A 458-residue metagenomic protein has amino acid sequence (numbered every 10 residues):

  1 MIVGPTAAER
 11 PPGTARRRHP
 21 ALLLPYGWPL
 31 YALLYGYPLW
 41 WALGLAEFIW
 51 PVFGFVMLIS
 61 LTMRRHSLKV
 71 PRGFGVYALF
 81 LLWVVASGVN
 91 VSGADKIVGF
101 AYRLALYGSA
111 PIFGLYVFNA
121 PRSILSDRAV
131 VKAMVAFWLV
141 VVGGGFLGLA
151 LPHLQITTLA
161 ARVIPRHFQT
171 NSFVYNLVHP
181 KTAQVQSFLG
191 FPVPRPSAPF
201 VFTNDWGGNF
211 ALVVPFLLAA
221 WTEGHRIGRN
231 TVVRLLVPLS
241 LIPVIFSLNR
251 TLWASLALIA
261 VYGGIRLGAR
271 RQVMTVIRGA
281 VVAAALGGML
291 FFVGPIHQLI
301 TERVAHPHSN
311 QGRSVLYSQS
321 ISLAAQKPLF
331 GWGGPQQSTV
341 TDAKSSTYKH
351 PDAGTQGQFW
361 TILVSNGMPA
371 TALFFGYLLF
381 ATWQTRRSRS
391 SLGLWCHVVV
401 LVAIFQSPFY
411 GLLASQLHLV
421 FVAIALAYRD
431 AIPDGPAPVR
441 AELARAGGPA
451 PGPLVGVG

Functional and structural regions predicted by a protein language model:
R16-G27, I59-G75, L217-L235, R271-T275 (+1 more regions): Membrane-interface helix-loop-helix junctions at transmembrane boundaries of multi-pass membrane enzymes, predominantly
Y26, P295-N366, A381, T385-S388: Long extracytoplasmic/lumenal interhelical loops at the membrane interface of multi-pass membrane proteins
P29-W41, G54-R122, L139-G144, A403-F405: N-terminal hydrophobic segments of proteins, predominantly signal-anchor/transmembrane helices of inner/organellar
Y37-L39, V131-Q155, F168-L248, W253-R266: Alpha-helical transmembrane segments of multi-pass inner-membrane proteins
G54-L61, L394-S407, G411-G458: Transmembrane alpha-helices of multi-pass inner-membrane enzymes
I124-V135, R229-V233, A269-V282: Membrane-interfacial entry segments at the cytosolic side of transmembrane helices
G143-I156, G264-A305, L323-Q326, G456-V457: A membrane-periplasm/extracellular boundary helix in multi-pass inner-membrane enzymes that assemble envelope glycans
R229-V233, S240, A257, I265 (+1 more regions): Hydrophobic transmembrane alpha-helices and their immediate junctions
